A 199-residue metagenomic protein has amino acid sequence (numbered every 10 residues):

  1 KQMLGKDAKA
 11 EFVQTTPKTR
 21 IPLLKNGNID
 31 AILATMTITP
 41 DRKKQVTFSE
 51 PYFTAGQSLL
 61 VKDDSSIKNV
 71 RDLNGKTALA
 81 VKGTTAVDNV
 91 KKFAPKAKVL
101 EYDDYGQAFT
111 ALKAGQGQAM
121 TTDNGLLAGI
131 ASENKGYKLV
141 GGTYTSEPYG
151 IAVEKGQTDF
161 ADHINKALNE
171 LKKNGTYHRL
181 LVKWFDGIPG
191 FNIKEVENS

Functional and structural regions predicted by a protein language model:
K1-L33, N174: Extracytoplasmic small-molecule ligand-binding "clamshell" domains of the periplasmic binding protein/Venus flytrap
A8, N89-Y102, L139-T143, N169-S199: Ligand-binding clefts/hinges and TM-proximal coupling segments of bilobed small-molecule sensing domains
A10-P22, S65, T85, L100-T110 (+2 more regions): Short helix-initiation/N-cap motifs at beta->coil->alpha
T19, A34-K44, N89-K92, G106 (+1 more regions): A ligand-binding cleft/hinge motif common to bilobed small-molecule-binding domains
L24-K25, L73, L112-K113, I151 (+1 more regions): Hydrophobic residues within well-ordered alpha-helices
E50, V61-A78: Flexible hinge/capping segments at coil-to-helix
F53-V61, N124, A128-N169, G187-S199: Periplasmic-binding protein-like
D63-R71, L100, G156-D162: Short helix-loop capping/hinge motifs at secondary-structure junctions, enriched in acidic/polar residues
